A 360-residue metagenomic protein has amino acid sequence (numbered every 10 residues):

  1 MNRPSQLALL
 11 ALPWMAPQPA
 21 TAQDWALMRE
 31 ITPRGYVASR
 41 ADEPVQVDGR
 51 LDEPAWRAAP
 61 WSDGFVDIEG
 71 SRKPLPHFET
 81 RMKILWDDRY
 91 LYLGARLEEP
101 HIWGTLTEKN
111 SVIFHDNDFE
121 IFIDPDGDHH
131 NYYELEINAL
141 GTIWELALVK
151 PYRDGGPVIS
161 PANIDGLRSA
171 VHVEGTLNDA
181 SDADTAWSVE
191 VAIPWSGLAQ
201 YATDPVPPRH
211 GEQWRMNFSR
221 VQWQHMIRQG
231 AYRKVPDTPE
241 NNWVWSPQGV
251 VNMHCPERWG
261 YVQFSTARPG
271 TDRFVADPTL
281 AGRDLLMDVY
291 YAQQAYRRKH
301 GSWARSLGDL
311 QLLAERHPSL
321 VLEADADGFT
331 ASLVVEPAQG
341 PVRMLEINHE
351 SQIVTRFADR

Functional and structural regions predicted by a protein language model:
M1-A8: Bacterial N-terminal signal peptides that target proteins for export
L9-L10, A20: Cleavable N-terminal signal peptides
M15-P17: N-terminal signal peptide c-region/cleavage motif recognized by signal peptidases
A20-Y290, P341-V342, R360: Structural preference for beta-rich elements and adjacent junctions enriched in aromatics
L91, W187, F329, Q352-V354: Hydrophobic residues embedded in beta-strands of well-ordered beta-sheets
D288-V321: Short, glycine/small-hydrophobic-rich surface segments
L313-G340: Exposed beta-strand-loop-beta-strand "reactive/processing" segments of non-cytosolic proteins
Q339-A358: A short, surface-exposed beta-strand/turn
